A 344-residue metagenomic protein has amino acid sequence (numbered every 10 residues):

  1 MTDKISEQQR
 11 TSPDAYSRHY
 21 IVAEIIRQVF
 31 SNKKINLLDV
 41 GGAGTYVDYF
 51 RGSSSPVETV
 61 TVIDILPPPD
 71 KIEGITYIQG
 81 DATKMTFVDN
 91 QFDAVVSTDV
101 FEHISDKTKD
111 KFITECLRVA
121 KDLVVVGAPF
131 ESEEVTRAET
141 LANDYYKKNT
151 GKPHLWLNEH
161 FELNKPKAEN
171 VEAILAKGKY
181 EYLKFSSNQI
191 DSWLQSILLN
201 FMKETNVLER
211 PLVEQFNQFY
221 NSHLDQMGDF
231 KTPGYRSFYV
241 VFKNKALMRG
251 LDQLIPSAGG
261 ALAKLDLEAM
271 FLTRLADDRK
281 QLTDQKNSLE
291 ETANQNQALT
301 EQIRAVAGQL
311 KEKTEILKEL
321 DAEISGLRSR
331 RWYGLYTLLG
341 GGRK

Functional and structural regions predicted by a protein language model:
M1-S31: Class I SAM-dependent methyltransferase Rossmann-like catalytic core, especially the SAM/SAH-binding loop
T2-I5, I75, L265: C-terminal or late-domain output modules
S12-Y20, D99, H103, K107 (+1 more regions): Conserved phosphate-coordination/catalytic loops
P13, R18, P68-P69, M85 (+1 more regions): A short acidic, often aromatic-flanked loop/helix-cap motif at beta-alpha or helix-coil junctions that lines enzyme
R18-V22, K34-N36, I65, M85-V88 (+10 more regions): Secondary-structure boundary/capping motif
R27-T136: Conserved SAM-binding loop
D106-A276: S-adenosyl-L-methionine-dependent methyltransferase catalytic module, highlighting the catalytic core
K245-K344: Boundary detector for helix-to-coil junctions that initiate low-complexity/charged tails
